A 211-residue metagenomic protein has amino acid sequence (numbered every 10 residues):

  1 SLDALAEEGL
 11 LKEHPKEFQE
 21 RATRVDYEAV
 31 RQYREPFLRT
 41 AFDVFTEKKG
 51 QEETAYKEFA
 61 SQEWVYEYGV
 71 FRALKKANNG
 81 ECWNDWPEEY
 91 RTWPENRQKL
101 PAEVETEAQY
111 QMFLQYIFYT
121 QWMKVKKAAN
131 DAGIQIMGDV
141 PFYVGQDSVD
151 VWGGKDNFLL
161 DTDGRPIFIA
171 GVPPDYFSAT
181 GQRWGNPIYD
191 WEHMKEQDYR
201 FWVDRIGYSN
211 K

Functional and structural regions predicted by a protein language model:
S1-Y119, V144-K211: Alpha-amylase-like alpha-glycosidases and glucanotransferases acting on alpha-linked glucans and related
Q111, Q115-V144: Conserved, well-ordered alpha-helix/loop/beta-strand core segments that scaffold catalytic motifs
